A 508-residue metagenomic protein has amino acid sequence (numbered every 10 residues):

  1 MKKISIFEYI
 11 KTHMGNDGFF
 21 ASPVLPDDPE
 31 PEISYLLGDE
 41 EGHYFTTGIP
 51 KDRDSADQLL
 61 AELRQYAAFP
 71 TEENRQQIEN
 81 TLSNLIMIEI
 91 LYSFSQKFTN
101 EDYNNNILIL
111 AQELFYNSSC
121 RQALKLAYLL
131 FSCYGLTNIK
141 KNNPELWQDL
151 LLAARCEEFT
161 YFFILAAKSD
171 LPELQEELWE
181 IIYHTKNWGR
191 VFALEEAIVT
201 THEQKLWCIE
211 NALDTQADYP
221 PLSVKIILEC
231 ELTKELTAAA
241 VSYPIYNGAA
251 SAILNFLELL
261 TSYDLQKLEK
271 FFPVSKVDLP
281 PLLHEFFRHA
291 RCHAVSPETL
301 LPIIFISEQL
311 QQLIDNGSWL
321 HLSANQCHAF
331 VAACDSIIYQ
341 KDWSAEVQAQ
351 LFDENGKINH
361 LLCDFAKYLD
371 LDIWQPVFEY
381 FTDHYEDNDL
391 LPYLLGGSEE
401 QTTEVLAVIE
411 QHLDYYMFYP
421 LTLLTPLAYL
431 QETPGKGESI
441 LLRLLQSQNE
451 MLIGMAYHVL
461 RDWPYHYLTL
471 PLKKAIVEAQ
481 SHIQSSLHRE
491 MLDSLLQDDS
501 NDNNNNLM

Functional and structural regions predicted by a protein language model:
M1-I107, A238-N359, D364-Y368, L496-Q497: N-terminal alpha-helical scaffold/docking segments in eukaryotic complex subunits
S5, N106, Q122-A123, E145 (+2 more regions): Alpha-helix N-cap/N′ positions at the starts of helices
D28-E30, D502-N505: Asp/Glu-rich intrinsically disordered low-complexity tracts
T47-P50, R64-Q65, N80-S83, Y92-N100 (+14 more regions): Structural detector for internal amphipathic alpha-helices that build alpha-solenoid repeat scaffolds
T71-I78, Y92, N100-L114, N138-A153 (+11 more regions): Amphipathic alpha-helical scaffolding segments comprising HEAT/armadillo-like alpha-solenoid repeats
A111-Q112, Y116-R121, L126: Short basic alpha-helical hairpin corresponding to helix-turn-helix/winged-helix-like nucleic-acid-binding
S119-C120, R155-F159, T185-N187, Q216-A217 (+5 more regions): Short inter-helical turns and helix N-cap capping residues of alpha-solenoid HEAT/ARM repeat scaffolds
F162-L165, P172-E180, H184-T215, V224-A238 (+2 more regions): Extended alpha-helical scaffolding segments
